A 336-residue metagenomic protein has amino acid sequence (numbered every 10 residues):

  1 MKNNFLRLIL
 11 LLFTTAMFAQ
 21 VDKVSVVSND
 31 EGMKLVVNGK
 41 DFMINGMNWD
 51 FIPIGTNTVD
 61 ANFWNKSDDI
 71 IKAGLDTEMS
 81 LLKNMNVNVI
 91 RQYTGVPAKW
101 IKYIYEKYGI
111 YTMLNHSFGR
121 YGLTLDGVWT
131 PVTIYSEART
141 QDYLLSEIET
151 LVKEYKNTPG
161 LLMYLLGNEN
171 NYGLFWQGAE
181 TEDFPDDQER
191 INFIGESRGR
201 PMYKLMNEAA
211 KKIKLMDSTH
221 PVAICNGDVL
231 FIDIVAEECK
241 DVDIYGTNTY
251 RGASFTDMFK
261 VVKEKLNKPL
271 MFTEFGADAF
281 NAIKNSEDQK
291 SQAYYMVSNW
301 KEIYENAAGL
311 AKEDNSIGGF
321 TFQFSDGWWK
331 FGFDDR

Functional and structural regions predicted by a protein language model:
M1-Q20: Bacterial Sec-dependent N-terminal signal peptides
F13, M17, M43, M271: Conserved Rossmann-like nucleotide-binding pocket used by diverse enzymes that bind dinucleotide cofactors
Q20-K34: Short acidic, Pro/Gly- and aromatic-enriched capping/linker segments at domain boundaries
D30, V36, K40-Y245, R251 (+2 more regions): Active-site mouth of glycoside hydrolases
L125-G127, F175-A179, I283-N285, W329-D335: Short aromatic-enriched loop/helix-cap "lid" or pocket-rim segments at secondary-structure transitions that line
A223-V242, T247-K260, D278-F320: Non-catalytic scaffold segments within catalytic domains of secreted glycoside hydrolases
V261, K268-A277: Aromatic-lined glycan-binding groove of carbohydrate-active enzymes
N315-I317, F322-R336: Aromatic-rich peripheral "rim/lid" segments of glycoside hydrolase catalytic domains that contact and position glycan
